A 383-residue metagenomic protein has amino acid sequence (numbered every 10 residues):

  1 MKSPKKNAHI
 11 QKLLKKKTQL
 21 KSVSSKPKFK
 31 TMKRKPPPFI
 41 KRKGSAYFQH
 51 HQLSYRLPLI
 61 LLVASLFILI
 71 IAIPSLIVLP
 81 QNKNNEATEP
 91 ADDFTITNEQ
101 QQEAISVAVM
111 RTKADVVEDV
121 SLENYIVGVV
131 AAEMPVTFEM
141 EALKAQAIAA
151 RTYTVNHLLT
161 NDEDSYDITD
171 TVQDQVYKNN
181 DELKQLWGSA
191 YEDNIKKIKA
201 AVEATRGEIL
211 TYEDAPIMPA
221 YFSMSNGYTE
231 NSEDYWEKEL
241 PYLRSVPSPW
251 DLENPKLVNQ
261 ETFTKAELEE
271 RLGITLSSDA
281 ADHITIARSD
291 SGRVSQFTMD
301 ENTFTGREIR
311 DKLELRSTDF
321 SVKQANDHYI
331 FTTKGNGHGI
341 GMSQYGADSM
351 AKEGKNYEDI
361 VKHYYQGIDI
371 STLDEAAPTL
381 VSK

Functional and structural regions predicted by a protein language model:
M1-K383: Conserved, single-site charged/polar hotspot
